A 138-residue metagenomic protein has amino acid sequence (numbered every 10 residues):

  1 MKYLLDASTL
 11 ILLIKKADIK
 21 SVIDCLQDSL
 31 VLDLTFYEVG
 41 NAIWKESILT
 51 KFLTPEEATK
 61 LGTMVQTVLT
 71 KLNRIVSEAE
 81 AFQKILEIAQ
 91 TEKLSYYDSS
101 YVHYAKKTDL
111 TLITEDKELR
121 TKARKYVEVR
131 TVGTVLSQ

Functional and structural regions predicted by a protein language model:
M1, V31-L32, V102-Q138: Acidic, PIN/NYN-like endoribonuclease modules and their adjacent C-terminal/linker elements
M1-F36, K51-T59: Short, well-structured N-terminal submotif of metal-dependent ribonuclease cores
D6-S8, L30, S47-F52, T63-L69 (+1 more regions): Short acidic/polar alpha-helix capping motifs at helix-coil junctions
S8, G40, K117: Anionic group-transfer/hydrolysis microenvironments
L13-K15, I19, N41-L49, L61 (+3 more regions): Noncatalytic, solvent-exposed loop/strand surfaces of beta-propeller-type extracellular/periplasmic domains
D24-L26, L69-T70, K107, R124-Y126: Short, well-ordered coil/turn elements that cap or connect secondary structure elements
F36, G40, A58, G62 (+1 more regions): A general structural signal for well-ordered alpha-helical segments in protein cores
K71-T111, E115-E118: Active-site neighborhoods of divalent-metal-dependent phosphate/nucleic-acid chemistry enzymes
